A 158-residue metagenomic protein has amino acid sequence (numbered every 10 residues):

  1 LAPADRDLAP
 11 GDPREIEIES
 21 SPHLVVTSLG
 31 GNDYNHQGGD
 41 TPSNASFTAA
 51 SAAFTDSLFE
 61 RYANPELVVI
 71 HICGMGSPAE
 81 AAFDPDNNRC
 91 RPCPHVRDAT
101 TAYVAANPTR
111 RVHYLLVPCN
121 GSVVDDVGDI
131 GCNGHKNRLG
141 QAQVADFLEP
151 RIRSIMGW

Functional and structural regions predicted by a protein language model:
L1-A52, E80-P94, G121, G131: Conserved SGNH/GDSL esterase-like catalytic core that processes O-acyl groups on lipids and polysaccharides
R6-S20, D56-N64, A105-A106, R153-W158: Surface-exposed acidic, glycine-flexible loop patches that form ligand/cofactor-binding and adhesion interfaces
H23-S28, D33, V68-C73, H113-V117: Structural recognition of the beta-strand scaffold that forms the well-ordered cores of secreted hydrolase catalytic
N35, M75-W158: Catalytic His-Asp segment of secreted/periplasmic serine-dependent ester chemistry enzymes
P42-G74, P78-A79, N88-T101, L148: Extracytoplasmic, non-cytosolic globular domains
